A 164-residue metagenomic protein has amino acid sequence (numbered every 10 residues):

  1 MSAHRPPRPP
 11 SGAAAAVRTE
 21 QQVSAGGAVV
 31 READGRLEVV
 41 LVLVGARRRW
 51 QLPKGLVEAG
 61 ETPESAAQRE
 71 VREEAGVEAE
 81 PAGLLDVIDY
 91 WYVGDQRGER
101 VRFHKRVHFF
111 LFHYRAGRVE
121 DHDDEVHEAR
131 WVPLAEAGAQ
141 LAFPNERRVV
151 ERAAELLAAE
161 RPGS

Functional and structural regions predicted by a protein language model:
M1-D34, E99: Acidic, metal-coordinating catalytic segment for phosphate/diphosphate chemistry, firing primarily on the Nudix
V23, E38, R106-F110: Short beta-strand micro-motifs in enzyme catalytic cores
G35-E80: Conserved Nudix-box catalytic region and its N-terminal flanking loop in Nudix hydrolases and closely related
Q51, H104, W131: Short aromatic/basic micro-patch
G76-G117: Active-site segment of metal-dependent pyrophosphate-handling enzymes, primarily the Nudix hydrolase catalytic core
F109, H113-A116, E120-V150: NUDIX/MutT-family hydrolases
N145-V150, L157-S164: Short, charged, intrinsically disordered terminal tails
